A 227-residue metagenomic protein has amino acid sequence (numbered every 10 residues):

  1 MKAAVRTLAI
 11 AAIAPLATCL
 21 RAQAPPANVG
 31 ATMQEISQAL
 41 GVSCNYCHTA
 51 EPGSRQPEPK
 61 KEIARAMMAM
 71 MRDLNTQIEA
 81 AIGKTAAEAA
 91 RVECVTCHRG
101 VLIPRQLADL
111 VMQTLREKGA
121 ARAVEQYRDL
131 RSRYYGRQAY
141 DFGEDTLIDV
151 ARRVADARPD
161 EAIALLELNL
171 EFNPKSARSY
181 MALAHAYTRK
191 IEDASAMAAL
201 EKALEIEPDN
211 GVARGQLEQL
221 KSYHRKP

Functional and structural regions predicted by a protein language model:
L20-I148, R152-D156, D209, G215: Sequence context surrounding c-type heme c attachment/ligation sites in exported
R152-R153, H185, Q219: Residue-level recognition of tetratricopeptide repeat
D156-A157, K190, H224: Structural motif corresponding to the intra-repeat A-B loop/turn of tetratricopeptide repeats
N169, K202-A203: Canonical positions in the second alpha-helix
